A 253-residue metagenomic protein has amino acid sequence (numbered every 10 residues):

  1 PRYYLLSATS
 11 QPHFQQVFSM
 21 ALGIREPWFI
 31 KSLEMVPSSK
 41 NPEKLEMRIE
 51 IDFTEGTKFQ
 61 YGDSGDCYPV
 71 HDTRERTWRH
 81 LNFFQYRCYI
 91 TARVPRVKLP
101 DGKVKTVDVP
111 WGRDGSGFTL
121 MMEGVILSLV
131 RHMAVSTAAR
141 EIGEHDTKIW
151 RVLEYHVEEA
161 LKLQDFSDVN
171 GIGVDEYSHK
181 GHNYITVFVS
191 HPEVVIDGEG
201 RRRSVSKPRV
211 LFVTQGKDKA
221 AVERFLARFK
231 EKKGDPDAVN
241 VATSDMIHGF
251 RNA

Functional and structural regions predicted by a protein language model:
P1-V107: Short, conserved DNA-binding cores of transcription-related domains
P1-Y3, D63, H71-I172, E176-N183 (+1 more regions): Short, positively charged, Gly/Tyr-enriched micro-motifs that form contact patches at catalytic or ligand/partner
H13-V17, V125, K148, A221-R224: Exposed alpha-helical structural elements
R48-E50, K98, G173, V187 (+1 more regions): Structured core elements
T54, G112, G216-A220: A short, sequence-level motif marking secondary-structure junctions
W150-V241, H248-A253: RNase H-like nuclease fold core
